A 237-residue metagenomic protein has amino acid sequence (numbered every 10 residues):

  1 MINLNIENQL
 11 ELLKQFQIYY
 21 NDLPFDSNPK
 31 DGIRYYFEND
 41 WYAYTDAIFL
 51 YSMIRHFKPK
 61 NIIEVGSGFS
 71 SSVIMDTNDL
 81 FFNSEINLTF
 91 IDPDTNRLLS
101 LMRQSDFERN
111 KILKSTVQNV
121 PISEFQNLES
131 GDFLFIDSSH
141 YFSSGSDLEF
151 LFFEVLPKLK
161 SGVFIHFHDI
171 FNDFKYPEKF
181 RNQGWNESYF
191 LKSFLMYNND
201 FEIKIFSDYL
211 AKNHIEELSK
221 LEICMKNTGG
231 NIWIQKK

Functional and structural regions predicted by a protein language model:
M1-D40: Rossmann-like AdoMet
Y44-K58: Conserved alpha-helix/loop element of class I SAM-dependent methyltransferases that forms part of the SAM/SAH-binding
I54-S71: Proline-aspartate-enriched helix->loop->beta-strand connector
F69-F81: Conserved SAM-binding loop of SAM-dependent methyltransferases across substrates and taxa, primarily the Class I
F82-N83, Q126-E129, V155-S161: Short, conserved loop/helix-junction motifs that constitute active-site signature segments in enzyme catalytic cores
I86-D92: Conserved SAM-binding motif I beta-strand of class I
P93-F135: S-adenosyl-L-methionine
H140-K236: C-terminal substrate-binding/active-site "lid" region of AdoMet-derived donor-dependent transferases
